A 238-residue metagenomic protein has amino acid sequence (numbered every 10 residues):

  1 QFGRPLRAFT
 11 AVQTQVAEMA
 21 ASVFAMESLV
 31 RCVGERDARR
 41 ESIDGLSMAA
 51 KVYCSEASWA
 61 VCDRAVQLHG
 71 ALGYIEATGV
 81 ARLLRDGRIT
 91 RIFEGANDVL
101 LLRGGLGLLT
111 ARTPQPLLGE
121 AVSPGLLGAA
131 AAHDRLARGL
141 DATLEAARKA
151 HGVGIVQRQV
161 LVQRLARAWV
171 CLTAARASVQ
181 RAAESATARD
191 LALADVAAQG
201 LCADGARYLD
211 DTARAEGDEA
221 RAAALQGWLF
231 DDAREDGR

Functional and structural regions predicted by a protein language model:
Q1-R238: Alpha-helical interface subdomain recognition
